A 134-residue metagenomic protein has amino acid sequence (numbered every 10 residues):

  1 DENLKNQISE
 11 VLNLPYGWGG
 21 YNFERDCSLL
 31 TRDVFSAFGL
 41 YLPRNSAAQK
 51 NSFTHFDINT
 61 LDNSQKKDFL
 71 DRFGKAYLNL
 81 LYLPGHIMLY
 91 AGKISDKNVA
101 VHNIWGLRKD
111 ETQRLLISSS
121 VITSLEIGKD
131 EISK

Functional and structural regions predicted by a protein language model:
D1-N6, E10, D96, W105-G106: Extracytoplasmic and endomembrane cell-envelope/extracellular-matrix remodeling and assembly machinery
N3-V11, P15-G20, V121-K134: A short, charged
S9, T31-R32, L78-Y82: Generic hydrophobic alpha-helical scaffold/packing signal
V11, R25, L83-P84: Short, solvent-exposed loop/turn segments at the edges of secondary structure
N13-N22, F69, A76-L78: Second-shell loop/turn segments in exported
G19-F38, L42-S46: Active-site nucleophilic cysteine motif
P43-K109: ...with weaker cross-activation on analogous glycine-rich loops/strands in unrelated enzymes
Y90-K134: Aromatic- and glycine-rich peptidoglycan recognition patches
